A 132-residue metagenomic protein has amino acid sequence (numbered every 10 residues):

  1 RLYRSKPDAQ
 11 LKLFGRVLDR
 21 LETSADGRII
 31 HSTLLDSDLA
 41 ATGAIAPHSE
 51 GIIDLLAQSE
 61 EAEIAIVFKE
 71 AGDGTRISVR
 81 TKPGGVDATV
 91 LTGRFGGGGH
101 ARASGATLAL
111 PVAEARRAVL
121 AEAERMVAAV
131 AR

Functional and structural regions predicted by a protein language model:
R1-R94, G99-R132: Hydrophobic helix-and-loop "lid/oligomerization" segment in the mid-to-C-terminal part of catalytic domains
